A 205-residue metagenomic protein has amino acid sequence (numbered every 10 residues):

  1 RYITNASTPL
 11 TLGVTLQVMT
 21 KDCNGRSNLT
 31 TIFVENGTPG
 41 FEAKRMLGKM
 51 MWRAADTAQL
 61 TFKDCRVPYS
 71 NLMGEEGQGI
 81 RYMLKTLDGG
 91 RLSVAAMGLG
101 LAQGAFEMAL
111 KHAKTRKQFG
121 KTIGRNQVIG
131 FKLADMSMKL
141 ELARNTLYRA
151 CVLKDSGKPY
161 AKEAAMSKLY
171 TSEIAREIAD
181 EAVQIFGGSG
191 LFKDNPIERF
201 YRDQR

Functional and structural regions predicted by a protein language model:
R1-A43: A short core secondary-structure module
R1-P9, T20-K21, C65-V67, L72 (+2 more regions): Active-site beta-strand/loop segments that form the cofactor-binding cradle of oxidoreductase flavoproteins
R1-T8, W52, G89-S93, R205: Glycine-rich phosphate/pyrophosphate-binding beta-alpha loops
N5-L10, K21-R26, M50-A54, G74-E76 (+1 more regions): Solvent-exposed alpha-helices and their adjacent loops that cap or buttress functional pockets in soluble metabolic
P9-T11, T38-G40, M51-R53, E76-Q78 (+1 more regions): Short, surface-exposed loop/turn microsegments at beta-strand edges and helix-strand junctions
N28, A43-R45, Y69-E76: Short, charged, solvent-exposed linker or helix-capping segments at domain edges/interfaces that act as flexible hinges
G37-R66: Flexible, small-/acidic-enriched active-site or ligand-binding loops
Q59-C65, G74-R205: Alpha-helical interface subdomain recognition
